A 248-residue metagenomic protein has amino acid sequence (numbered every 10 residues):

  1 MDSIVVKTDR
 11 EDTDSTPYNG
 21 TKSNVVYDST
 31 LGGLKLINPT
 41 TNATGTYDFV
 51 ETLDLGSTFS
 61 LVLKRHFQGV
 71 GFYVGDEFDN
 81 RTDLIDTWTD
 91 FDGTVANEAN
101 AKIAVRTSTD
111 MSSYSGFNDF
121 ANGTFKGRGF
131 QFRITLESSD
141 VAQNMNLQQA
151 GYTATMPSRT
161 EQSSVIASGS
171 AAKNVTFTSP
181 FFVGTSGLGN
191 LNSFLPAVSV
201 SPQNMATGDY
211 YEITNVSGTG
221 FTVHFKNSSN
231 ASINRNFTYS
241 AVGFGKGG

Functional and structural regions predicted by a protein language model:
M1-A171, V175: Beta-strand-rich ligand- or partner-binding modules with a strong bias toward extracellular/periplasmic carbohydrate
S158-G248: Extracellular attachment/recognition segments
